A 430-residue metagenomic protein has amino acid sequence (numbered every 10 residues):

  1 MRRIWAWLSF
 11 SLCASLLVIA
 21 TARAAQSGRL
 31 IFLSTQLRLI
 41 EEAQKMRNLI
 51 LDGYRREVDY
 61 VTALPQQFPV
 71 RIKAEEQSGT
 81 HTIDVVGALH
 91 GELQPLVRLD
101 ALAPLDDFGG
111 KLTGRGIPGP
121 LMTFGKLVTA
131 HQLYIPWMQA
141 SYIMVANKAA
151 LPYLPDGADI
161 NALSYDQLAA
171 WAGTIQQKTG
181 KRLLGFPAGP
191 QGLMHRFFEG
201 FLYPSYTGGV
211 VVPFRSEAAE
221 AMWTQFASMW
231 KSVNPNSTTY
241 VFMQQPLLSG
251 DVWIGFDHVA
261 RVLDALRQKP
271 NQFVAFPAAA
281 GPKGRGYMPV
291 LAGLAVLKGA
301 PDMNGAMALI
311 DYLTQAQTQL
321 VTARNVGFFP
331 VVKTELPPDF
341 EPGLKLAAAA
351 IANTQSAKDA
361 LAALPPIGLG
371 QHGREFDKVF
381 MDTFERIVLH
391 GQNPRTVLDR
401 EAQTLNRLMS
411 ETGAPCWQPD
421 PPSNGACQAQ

Functional and structural regions predicted by a protein language model:
I31, N48-I117, P152-L154, W253-I254: Extracytoplasmic "Venus flytrap"/periplasmic binding protein-like
L37-D59, F380, L398: Short, polar/charged alpha-helical segment
L89-I143, A169, V274-F276: Hinge/lid segment of periplasmic solute-binding proteins
D106-I117, I160-N161, Y203-M222, S228 (+3 more regions): Short, solvent-exposed loop/beta-turn-alpha elements that line the ligand-binding surface or hinge of extracytoplasmic
G125, T129-M138, Y142, D166-V211 (+2 more regions): Extracytoplasmic/periplasmic solute-binding protein
A169-I175, G209-Y240: Glycine-centered hinge/linker elements that transmit conformational signals in sensory and ligand-binding systems
S228, N234, R267-V331, L364-P365: Extracytoplasmic/periplasmic substrate-recognition and gating elements
R324-R386, A414-Q430: Long, aromatic- and glycine/proline-rich binding clefts that accommodate carbohydrate-like moieties
